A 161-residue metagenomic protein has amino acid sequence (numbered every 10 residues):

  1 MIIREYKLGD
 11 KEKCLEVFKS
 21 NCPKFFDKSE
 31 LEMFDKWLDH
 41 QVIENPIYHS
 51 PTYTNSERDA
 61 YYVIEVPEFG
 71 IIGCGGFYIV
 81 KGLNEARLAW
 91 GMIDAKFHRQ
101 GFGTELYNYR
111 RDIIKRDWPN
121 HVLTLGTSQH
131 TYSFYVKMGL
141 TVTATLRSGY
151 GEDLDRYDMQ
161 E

Functional and structural regions predicted by a protein language model:
M1-I2: Extreme N-terminal starter segment of soluble prokaryotic enzymes
E5-G9, K19-A89, D94-K96, Y107: Acetyl-CoA-dependent GNAT
C14: Hydrophobic pocket/interface hotspot
D59, D153-D158: Short hydrophobic/aromatic beta-strand or adjacent loop that forms the aromatic wall/cage of a ligand/substrate-binding
G70, W90, D94-N108, W118 (+2 more regions): Conserved glycine-rich acetyl-CoA-binding loop
I114-T127: Conserved GNAT acetyl-CoA-binding A-motif
H121, Q129-T145, G151-L154: Conserved active-site alpha-helix within GNAT-family acetyltransferase domains
